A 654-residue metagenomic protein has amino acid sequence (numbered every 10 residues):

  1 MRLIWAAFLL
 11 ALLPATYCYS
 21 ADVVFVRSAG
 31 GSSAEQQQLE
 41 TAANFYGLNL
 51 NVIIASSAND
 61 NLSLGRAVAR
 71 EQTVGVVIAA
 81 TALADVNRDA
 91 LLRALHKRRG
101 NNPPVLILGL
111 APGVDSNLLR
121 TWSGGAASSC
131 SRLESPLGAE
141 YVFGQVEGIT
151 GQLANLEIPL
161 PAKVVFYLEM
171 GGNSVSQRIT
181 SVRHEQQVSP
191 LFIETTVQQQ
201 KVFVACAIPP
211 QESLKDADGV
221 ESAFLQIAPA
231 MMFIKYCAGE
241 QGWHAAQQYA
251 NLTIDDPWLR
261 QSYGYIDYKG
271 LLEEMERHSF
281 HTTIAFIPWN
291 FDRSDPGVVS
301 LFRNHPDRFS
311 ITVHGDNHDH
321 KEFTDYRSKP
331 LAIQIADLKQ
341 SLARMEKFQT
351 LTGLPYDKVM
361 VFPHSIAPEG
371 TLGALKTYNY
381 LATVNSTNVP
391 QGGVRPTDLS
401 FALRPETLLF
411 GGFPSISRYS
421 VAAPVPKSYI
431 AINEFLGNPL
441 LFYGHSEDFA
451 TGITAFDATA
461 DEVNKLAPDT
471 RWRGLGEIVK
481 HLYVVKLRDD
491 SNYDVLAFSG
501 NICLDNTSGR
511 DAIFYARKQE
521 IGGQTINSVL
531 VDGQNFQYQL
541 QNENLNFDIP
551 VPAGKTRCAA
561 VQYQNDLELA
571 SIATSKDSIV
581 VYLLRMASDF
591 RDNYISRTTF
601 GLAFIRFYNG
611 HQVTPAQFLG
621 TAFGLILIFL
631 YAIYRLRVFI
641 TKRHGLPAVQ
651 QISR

Functional and structural regions predicted by a protein language model:
A21-V23, T41, F45, Q72-T73 (+2 more regions): A glycine-centered loop/beta-turn motif at secondary-structure junctions
F25, N101, L106-T121, S128-C130 (+2 more regions): Metal-dependent polysaccharide deacetylase catalytic core of the NodB/CE4 family, i.e., the active-site-bearing domain
F25-V114, I284: Helical hinge/lid and interdomain linker segments adjacent to catalytic or ligand-binding clefts that mediate domain
V52-I54, M232-A246, G270-R293, T350 (+2 more regions): C-terminal domain-boundary segment and adjacent tail
L83-L153: A glycine-rich, often tryptophan-bearing local segment used as a flexible ligand/cofactor-contacting loop or short
A217-R308, D357: Active-site beta->alpha N-cap acidic-glycine motif
Y236-I266, L351-V361, S365-A367, Y378 (+1 more regions): Catalytic grooves of carbohydrate-active enzymes
V485-R637: C-terminal beta-sandwich/jelly-roll accessory domains of carbohydrate-active enzymes
